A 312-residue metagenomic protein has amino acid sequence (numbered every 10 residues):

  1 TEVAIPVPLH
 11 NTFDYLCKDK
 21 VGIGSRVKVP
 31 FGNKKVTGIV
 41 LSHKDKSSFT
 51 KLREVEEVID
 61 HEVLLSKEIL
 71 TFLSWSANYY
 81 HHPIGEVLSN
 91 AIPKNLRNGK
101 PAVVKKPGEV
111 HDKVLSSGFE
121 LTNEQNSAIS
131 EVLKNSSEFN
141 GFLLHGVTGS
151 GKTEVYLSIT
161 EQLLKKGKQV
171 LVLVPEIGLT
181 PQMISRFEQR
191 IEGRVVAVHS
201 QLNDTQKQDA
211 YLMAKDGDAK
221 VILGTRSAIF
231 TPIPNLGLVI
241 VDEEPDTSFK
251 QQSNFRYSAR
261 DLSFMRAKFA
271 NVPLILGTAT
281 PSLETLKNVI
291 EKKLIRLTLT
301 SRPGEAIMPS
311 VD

Functional and structural regions predicted by a protein language model:
T1-T280, T285-L286, I290-A306: Accessory, non-ATPase domains that flank or precede helicase/AAA+ motor cores in DNA-metabolism machines
M308-D312: N-terminal cationic and glycine-rich segments that engage phosphates or anionic surfaces
